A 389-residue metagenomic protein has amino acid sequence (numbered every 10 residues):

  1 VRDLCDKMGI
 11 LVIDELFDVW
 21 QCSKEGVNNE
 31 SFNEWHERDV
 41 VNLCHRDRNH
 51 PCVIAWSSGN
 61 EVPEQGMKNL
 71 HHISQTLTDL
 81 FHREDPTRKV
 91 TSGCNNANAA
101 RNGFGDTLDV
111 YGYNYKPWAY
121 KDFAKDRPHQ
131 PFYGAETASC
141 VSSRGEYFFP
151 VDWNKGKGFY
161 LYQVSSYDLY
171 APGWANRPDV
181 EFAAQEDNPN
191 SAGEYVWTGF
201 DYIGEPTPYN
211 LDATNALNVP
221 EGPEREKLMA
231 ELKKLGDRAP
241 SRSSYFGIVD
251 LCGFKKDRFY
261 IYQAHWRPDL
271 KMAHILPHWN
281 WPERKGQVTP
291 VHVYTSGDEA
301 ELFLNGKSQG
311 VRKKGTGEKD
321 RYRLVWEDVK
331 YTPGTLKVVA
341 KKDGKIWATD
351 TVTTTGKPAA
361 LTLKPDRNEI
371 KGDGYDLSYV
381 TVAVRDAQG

Functional and structural regions predicted by a protein language model:
V1-I346: Extended substrate-binding grooves/exosites of carbohydrate-active enzymes
W281-G286, E369-S378: Short, solvent-exposed loop/linker segments at the N-terminal edge of repeated beta-sheet extracellular domains
V288, P333, P358, Y375-L377: A general secondary-structure signal for short beta-strands and their flanking turns/coil in non-transmembrane regions
V291-T295, Y375-G389: Beta-strand-rich structural segments
V325-K330, T351-T353, K364: Generic structural detector for well-ordered beta-strands
G344-G356: Edge beta-strands of extracellular beta-sandwich domains
T355-D373: Low-complexity, acidic Ser/Thr/Pro/Gly-rich terminal tails and inter-domain linkers that flank the onset of structured
